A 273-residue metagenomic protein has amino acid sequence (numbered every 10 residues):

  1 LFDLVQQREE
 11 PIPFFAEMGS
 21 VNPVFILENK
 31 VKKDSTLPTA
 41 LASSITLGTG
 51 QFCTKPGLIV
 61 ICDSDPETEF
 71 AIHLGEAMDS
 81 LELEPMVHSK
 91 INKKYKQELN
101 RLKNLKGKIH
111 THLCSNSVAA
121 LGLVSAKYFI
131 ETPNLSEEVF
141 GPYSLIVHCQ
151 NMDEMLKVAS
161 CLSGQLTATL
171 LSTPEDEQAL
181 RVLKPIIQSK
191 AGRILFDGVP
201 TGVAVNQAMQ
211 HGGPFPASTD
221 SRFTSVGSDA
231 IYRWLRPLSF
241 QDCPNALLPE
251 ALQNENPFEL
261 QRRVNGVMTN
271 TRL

Functional and structural regions predicted by a protein language model:
L1-S64, H110: Conserved NAD(P)+-binding/catalytic subdomain of aldehyde/semialdehyde dehydrogenases
L4, R8, V21, A40 (+5 more regions): Change "in soluble alpha/beta enzymes" to "in soluble alpha/beta proteins
A16-M18, E28, D63, S125 (+4 more regions): Active-site proximal loops enriched in glycine and acidic residues that flank catalytic Cys/His/Asp and coordinate
V21-I26, G141, P216-T219: Short beta-alpha connecting loops at secondary-structure transitions that line or flank enzyme active sites
T39, I61-T167: NAD(P)-dependent aldehyde/semialdehyde dehydrogenase
T49-F52, P56, L83-K93, I109-L113 (+3 more regions): Flexible, glycine/charged-enriched surface loops at secondary-structure junctions
M152-E154, S160-L248, N270: C-terminal core of ALDH-fold dehydrogenases
L248-L273: Extended hydrophobic packing segments that form well-structured cores
